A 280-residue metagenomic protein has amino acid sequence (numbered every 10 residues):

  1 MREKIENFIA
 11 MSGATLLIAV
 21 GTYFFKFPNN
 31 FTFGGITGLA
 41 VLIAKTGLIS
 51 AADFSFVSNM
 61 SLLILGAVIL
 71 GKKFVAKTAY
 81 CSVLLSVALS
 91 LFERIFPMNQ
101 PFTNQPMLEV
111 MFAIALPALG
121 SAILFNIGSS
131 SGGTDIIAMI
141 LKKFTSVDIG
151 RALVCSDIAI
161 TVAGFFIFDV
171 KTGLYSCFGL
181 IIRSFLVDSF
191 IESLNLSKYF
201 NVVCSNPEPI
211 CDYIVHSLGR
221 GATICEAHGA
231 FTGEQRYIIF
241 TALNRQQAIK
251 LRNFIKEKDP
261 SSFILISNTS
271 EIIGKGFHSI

Functional and structural regions predicted by a protein language model:
M1-N206, S217: Core subunits and conserved enzymes of cellular information-processing and envelope-translocation systems across
T46, L119, V147, L153-S156 (+3 more regions): Positively charged, small/polar-rich N-terminal and surface patches that mediate targeting and assembly and bind
